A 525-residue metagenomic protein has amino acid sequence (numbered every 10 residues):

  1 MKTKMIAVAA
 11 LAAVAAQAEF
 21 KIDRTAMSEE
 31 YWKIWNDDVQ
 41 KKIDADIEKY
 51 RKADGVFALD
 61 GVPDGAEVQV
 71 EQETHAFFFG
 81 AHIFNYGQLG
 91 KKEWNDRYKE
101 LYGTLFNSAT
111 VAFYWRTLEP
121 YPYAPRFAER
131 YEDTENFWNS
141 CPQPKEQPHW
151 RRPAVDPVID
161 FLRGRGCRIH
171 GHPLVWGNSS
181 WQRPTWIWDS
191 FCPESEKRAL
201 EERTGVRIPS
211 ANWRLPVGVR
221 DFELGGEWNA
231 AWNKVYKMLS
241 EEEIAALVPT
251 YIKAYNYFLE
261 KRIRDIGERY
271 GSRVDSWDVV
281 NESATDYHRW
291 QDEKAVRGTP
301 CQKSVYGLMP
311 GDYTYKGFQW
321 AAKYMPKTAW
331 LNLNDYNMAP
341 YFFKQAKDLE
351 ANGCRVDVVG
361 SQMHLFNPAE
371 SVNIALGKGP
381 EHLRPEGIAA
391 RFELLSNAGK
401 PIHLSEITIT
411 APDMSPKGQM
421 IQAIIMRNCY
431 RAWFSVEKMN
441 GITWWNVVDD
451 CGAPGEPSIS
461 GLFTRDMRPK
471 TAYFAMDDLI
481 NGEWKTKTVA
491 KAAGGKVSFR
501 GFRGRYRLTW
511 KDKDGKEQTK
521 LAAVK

Functional and structural regions predicted by a protein language model:
E19-Q88, S108, Y121, F127-A128 (+4 more regions): Beta-strand-rich domain onsets/edges
R24-A26, Y31-K33, W188-E223, E227 (+12 more regions): Aromatic-rich peripheral "rim/lid" segments of glycoside hydrolase catalytic domains that contact and position glycan
F57, A109, L162, I266 (+5 more regions): Conserved, mostly hydrophobic/aromatic
V68, L89-N95, R183, H288-D292 (+2 more regions): Distinct, well-ordered alpha-helical segments
G80, D275-E282, L308, Y313-F343 (+2 more regions): Aromatic-lined carbohydrate-recognition surfaces of secreted/lumenal glycan-active proteins
K91-L105, S498-R507: Short Pro-Gly-centered beta-turn/loop motif in secreted/extracellular proteins
Y102-F106, V111-E241, A246, F258 (+4 more regions): Aromatic-lined substrate-binding rim segments of carbohydrate-active enzymes
N332-Q362, I421, G452: Substrate-binding cleft/loops of secretory-pathway carbohydrate-active enzymes
